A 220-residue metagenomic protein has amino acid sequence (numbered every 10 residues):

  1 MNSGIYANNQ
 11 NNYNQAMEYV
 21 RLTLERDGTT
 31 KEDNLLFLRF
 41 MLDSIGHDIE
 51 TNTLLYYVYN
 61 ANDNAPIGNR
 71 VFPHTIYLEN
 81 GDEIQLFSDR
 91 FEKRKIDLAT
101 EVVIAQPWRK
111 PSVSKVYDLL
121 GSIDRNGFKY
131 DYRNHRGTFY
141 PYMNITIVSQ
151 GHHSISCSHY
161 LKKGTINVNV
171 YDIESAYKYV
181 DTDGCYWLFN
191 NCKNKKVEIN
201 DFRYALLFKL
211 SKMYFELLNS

Functional and structural regions predicted by a protein language model:
N2-I145: Short alpha-helix boundary/capping and kink motifs at helix termini
D48, I145, G151, L210 (+1 more regions): Generic ordered-secondary-structure signal
G68, P73, H152-H153, K178-C185: Aromatic-enriched hydrophobic runs in primary sequence
Y142-Y160: A sequence-level detector for short glycine-anchored, His/Arg-bearing signature motifs that mark catalytic or binding
I166-N219: Accessory, usually C-terminal, subdomains that scaffold auxiliary metal cofactors
